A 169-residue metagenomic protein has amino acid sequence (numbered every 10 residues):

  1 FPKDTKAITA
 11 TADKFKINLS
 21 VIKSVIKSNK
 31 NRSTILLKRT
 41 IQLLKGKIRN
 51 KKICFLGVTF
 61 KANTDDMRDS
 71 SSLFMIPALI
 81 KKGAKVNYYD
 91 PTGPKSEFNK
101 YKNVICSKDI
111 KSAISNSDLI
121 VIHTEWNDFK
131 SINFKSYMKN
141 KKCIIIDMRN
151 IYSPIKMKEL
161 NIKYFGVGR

Functional and structural regions predicted by a protein language model:
F1-R169: Structural/interface elements that position substrates and couple domains in central-metabolism enzymes
